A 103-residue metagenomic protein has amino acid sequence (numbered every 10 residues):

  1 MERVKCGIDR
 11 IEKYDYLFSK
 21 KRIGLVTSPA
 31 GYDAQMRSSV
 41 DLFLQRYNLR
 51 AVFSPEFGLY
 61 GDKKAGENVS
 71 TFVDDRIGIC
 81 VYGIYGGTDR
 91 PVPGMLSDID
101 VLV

Functional and structural regions predicted by a protein language model:
E2-S54: N-terminal phosphate-binding or glycine-rich loops at protein starts, especially the Walker A/P-loop of NTPases
G7, G24, G58-G61, G86: Glycine-centered flexibility motif
D33-R37, G61-D62, P91-V92: Extracytoplasmic/secreted cell-surface and envelope-processing proteins
N48, S54-F57, G86-D89: Generic short alpha-helical segment signal, independent of protein family or function, capturing local helix propensity
V52-N68: Short connector loops at secondary-structure junctions
A65-V101: Glycine-rich oxoanion-binding loops at beta->alpha junctions
